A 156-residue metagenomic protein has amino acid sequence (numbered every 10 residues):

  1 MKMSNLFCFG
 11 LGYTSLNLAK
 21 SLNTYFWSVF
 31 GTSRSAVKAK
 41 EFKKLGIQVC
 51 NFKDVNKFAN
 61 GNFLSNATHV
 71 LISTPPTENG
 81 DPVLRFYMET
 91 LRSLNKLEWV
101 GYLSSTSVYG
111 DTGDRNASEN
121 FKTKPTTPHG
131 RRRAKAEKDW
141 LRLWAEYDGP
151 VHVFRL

Functional and structural regions predicted by a protein language model:
N5-L11: Conserved N-terminal Rossmann-fold NAD(P)-binding element of oxidoreductases
F7, F30-G31, C50, H152: Conserved beta-strand positions in the Rossmann-like core of class I SAM-dependent methyltransferases
S15-L16: N-terminal Rossmann-fold NAD(P) dinucleotide-binding loop
F30-A36, F52-V55: N-terminal Rossmann-fold cofactor-binding loop
K44-A67: Conserved Rossmann-fold cofactor-binding substructure of NAD(P)-dependent oxidoreductases
F63-Y102, K135: NAD(P)-cofactor binding segment of oxidoreductase domains
M88-P128: Conserved Rossmann-fold NAD(P)-dependent oxidoreductase catalytic core, especially the SDR/UDP-sugar
K138-L156: Conserved beta-loop-beta element that borders a ligand/cofactor-binding pocket
